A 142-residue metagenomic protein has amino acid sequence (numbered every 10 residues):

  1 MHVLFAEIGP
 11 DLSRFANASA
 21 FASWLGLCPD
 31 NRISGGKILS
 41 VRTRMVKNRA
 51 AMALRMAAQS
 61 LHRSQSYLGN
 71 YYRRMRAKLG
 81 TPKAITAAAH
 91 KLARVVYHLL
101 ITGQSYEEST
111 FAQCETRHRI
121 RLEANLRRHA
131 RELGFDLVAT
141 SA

Functional and structural regions predicted by a protein language model:
M1, A51, A93-Y97: Alpha-helical structural signal
H2-K83, E108, H118: Phosphate-backbone recognition surface of nucleic-acid-processing proteins
G35-G36, S40, Y71-A142: Low-complexity, acidic/Ser/Thr- and charged residue-rich accessory regions of DNA metabolism proteins
